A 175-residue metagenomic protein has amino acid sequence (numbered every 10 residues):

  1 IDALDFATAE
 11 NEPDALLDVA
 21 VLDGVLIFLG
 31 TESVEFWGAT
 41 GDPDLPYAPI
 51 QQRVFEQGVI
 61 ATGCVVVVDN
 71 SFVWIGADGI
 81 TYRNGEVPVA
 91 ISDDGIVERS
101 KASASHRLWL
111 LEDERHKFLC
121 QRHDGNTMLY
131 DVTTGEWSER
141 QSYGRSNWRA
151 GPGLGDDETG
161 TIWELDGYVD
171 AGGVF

Functional and structural regions predicted by a protein language model:
I1-A9: A short, charged helix-loop
E12-V174: Beta-sheet-dominated scaffold domains
